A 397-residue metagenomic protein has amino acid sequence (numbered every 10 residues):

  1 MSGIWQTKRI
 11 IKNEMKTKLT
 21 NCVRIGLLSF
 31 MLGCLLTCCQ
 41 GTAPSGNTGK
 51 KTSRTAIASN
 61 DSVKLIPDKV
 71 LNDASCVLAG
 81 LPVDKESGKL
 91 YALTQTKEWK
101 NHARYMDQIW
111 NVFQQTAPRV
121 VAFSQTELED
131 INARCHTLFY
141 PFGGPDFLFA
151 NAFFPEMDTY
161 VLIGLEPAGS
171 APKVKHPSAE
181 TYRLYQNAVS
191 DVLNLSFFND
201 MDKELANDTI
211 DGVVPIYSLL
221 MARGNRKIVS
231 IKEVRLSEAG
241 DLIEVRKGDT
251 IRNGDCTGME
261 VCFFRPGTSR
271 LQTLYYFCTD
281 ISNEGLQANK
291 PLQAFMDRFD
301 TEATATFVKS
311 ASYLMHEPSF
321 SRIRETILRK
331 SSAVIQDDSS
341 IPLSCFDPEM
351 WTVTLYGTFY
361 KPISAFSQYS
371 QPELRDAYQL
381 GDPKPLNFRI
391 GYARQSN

Functional and structural regions predicted by a protein language model:
E14-L27: Bacterial N-terminal signal peptides that target proteins for export
L36-C38: C-terminal motif of bacterial Sec signal peptides marking the signal peptidase cleavage site
Q40-N47: Bacterial lipoprotein signal-peptidase II cleavage site
G49-V189, R265, L271-N397: Non-globular targeting/processing and membrane-anchoring segments
A152-D158, T209-M221: Typically the conserved alpha-helix immediately C-terminal to a functionally engaged Cys/Sec in thioredoxin-like
D191-D211, M221-S321: Mature extracytoplasmic/lumenal regions of exported proteins
